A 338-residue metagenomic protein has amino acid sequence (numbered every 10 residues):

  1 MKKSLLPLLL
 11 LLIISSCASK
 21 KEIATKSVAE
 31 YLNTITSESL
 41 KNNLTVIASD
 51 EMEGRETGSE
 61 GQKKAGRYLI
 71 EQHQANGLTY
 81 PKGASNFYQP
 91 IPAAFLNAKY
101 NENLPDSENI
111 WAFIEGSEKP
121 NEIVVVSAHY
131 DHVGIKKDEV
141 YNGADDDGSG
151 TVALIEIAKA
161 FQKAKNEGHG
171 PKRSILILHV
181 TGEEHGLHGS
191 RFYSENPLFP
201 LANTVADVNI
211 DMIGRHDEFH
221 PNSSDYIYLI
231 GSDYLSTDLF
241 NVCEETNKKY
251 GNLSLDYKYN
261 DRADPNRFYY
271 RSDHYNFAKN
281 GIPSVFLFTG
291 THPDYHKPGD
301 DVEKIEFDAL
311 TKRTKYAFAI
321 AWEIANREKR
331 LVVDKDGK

Functional and structural regions predicted by a protein language model:
I13-S16: C-terminal motif of bacterial Sec signal peptides marking the signal peptidase cleavage site
A18-K20: Bacterial signal peptide processing site
I23-A29, N33-K64, N76, Y80-K82 (+1 more regions): N-terminal capping segment at the start of a domain
S27, F288, H292-K338: His/Asp/Glu-rich mid-to-C-terminal helical/loop segments that flank catalytic regions of hydrolases
I47, H73, Y100-G134: Acidic/His- and Gly-rich active-site-bordering loop/insert found across diverse amide/peptide-bond hydrolases
R55-I114: A non-catalytic alpha/beta surface segment that caps or lines the substrate-entry region of metallo-dependent hydrolase
I110, V126-H185, A317: Alpha-helical metal-binding/catalytic segments enriched in His/Glu/Asp
V180-F286, V332: Metal-dependent peptidase/peptidase-like ectodomains
